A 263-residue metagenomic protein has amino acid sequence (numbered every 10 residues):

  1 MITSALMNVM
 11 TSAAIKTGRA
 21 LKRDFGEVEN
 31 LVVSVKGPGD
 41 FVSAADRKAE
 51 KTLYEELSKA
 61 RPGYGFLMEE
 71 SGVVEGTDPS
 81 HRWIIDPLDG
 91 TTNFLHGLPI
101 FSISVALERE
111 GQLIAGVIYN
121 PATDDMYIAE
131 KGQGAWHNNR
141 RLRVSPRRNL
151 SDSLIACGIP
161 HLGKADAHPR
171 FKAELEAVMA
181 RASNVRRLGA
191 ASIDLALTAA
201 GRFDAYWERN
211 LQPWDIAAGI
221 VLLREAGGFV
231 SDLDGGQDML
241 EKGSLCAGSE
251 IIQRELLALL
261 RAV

Functional and structural regions predicted by a protein language model:
M1-L88, F229, I251, A258: N-terminal subdomain of lithium-sensitive/metallo-dependent phosphomonoesterases centered on the IMPase/IPPase/PAP
M10, A14-T17, G116, A135 (+2 more regions): Small-residue (primarily alanine) positions within well-ordered alpha-helices, especially packing/interaction faces
L21, D46, L57, T91 (+6 more regions): Residue-level signal for inorganic ion chemistry
V28, F101, A129-Q133, R224 (+1 more regions): A short, compositionally biased
S34, E75-T77, E110, I128 (+2 more regions): Solvent-exposed alpha-helices and their adjacent loops that cap or buttress functional pockets in soluble metabolic
R47, K51, E70, P87-G90 (+6 more regions): Generic detector of well-ordered alpha-helical packing
T77-W136: DPxDG-like acidic metal-binding loop motif
R143-V263: An extended, acidic
